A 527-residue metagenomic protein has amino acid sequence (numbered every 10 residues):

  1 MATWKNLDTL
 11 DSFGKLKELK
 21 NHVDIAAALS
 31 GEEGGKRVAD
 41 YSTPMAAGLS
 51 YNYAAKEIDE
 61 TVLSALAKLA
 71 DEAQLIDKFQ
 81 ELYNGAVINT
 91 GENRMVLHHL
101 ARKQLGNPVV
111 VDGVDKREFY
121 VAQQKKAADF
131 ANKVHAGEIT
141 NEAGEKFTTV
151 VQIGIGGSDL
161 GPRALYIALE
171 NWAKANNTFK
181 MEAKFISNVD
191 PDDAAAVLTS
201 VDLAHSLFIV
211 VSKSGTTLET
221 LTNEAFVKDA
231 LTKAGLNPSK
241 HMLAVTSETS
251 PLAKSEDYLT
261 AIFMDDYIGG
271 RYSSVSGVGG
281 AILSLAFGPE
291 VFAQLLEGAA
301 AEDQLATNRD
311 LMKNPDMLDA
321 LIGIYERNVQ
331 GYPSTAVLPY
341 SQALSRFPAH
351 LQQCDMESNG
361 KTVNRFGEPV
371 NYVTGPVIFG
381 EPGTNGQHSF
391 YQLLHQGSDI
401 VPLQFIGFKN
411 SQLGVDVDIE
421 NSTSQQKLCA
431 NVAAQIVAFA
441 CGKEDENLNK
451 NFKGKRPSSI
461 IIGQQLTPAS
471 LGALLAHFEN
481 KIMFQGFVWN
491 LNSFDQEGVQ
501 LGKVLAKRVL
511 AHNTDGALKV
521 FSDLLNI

Functional and structural regions predicted by a protein language model:
A2-Q74, D310-K313, M317-E326, L344-F347 (+9 more regions): Flexible, glycine-rich loop/tail regions that form catalytic "lids" or insertion modules at the edges of active sites
W4-A143, E420-L428, A440-C441, Q485 (+2 more regions): Extended, charge-enriched "interface" segments that sit outside catalytic cores
D129-G137, A143-R309, R508: Glycine-rich phosphate-binding loops that contact phosphosugars or nucleotide phosphates
T148-G156, F208-S214, S334-S341, I378 (+1 more regions): Short glycine-rich or small-residue beta-strand-to-loop segments that form or flank ligand, phosphate, metal/Fe-S
L165-E170, T199-L203, A225-V227, L259 (+4 more regions): Short, solvent-exposed amphipathic alpha-helical segments in soluble enzyme and RNA/protein-processing domains
A230-V415, G454, L501-I527: Active-site phosphate/pyrophosphate-binding segments
V415-K450: Acidic, Ser/Thr-rich peripheral helices and adjacent loops at domain boundaries
K450, L466-L518: C-terminal structured subdomain/cap of oxidoreductase catalytic cores
